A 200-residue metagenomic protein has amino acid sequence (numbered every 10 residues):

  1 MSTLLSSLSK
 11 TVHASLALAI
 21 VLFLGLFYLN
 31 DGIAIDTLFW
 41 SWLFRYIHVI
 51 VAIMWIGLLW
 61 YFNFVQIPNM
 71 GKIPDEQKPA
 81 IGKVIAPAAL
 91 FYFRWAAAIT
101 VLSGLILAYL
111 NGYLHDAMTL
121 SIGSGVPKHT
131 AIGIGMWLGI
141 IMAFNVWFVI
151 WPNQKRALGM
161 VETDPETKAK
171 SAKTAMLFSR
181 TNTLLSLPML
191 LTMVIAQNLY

Functional and structural regions predicted by a protein language model:
M1-Y200: Polytopic transmembrane helical bundles with strong interfacial aromatic enrichment
